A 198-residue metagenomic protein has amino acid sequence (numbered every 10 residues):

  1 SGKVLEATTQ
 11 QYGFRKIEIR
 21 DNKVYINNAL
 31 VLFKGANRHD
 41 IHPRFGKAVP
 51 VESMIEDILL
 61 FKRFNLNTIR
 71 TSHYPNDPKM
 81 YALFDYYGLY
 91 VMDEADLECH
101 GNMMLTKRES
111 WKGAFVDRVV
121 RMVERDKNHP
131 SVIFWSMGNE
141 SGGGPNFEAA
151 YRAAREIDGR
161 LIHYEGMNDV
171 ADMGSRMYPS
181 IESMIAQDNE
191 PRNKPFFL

Functional and structural regions predicted by a protein language model:
S1-L83, Y87-V91, R118, I133-F134 (+1 more regions): Secreted/periplasmic carbohydrate-active enzymes, especially glycoside hydrolases
I58-L60, T68-L198: Substrate-binding/catalytic cleft of secreted carbohydrate-active enzymes, primarily glycoside hydrolases
